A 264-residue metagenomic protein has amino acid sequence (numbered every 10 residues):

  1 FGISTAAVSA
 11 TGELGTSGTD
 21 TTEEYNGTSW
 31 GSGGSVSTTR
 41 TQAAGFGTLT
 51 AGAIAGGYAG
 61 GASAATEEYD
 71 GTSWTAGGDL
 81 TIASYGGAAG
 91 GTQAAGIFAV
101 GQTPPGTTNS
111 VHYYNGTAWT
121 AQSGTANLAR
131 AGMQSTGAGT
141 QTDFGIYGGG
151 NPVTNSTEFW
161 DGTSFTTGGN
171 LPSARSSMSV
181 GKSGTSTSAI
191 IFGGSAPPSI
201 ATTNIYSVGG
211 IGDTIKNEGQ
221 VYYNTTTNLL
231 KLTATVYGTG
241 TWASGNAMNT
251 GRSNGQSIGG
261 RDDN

Functional and structural regions predicted by a protein language model:
F1-N264: Polar, enzyme-active/binding microenvironments
